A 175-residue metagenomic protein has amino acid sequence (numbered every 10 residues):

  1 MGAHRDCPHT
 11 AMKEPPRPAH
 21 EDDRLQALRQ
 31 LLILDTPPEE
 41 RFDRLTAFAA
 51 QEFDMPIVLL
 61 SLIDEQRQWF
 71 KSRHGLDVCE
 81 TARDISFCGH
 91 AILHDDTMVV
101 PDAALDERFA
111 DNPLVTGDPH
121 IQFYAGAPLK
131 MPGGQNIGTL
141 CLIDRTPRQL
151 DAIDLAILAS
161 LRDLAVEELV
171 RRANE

Functional and structural regions predicted by a protein language model:
G2-S86, S160-L164, R171-N174: Intrinsically disordered, low-complexity terminal regulatory regions
M55, Y124, I137: Short coil/loop residues immediately preceding or within conserved phosphate-binding loops of NTP-utilizing enzyme
P56-I57, I63, R67-R73, V78-Q122: Regulatory sensory and allosteric helical modules in signal-transduction proteins and certain transcription factors
Q122-M131: A short, aliphatic-rich beta-strand micro-motif
K130-Q135, R145: Flexible loop/coil segments at beta-strand boundaries within sensory signal-transduction domains
T139-R148: Short beta-strand-to-loop transition segments that serve as allosteric relay/switch motifs in sensory/regulatory domains
L150-E167: Amphipathic alpha-helical "output/dimerization" segments
